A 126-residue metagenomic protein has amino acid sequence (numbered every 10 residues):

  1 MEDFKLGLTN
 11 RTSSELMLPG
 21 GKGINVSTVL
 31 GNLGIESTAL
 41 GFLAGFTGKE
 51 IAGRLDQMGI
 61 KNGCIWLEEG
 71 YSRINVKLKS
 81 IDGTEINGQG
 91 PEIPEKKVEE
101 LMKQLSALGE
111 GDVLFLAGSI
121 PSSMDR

Functional and structural regions predicted by a protein language model:
M1-L40, K49-E50: Glycine-rich phosphate/adenosyl-contacting loop at the front of the ribokinase-like
E2, A44, E50-M58, K79: Glycine-rich loop at the start of a catalytic domain that most often binds anionic cofactors/ligands
T9-N10, L55-K61: Short Pro/Gly-enriched beta-strand edge/turn motifs at strand-loop
S14-G21, Y71, E92-K96: Residues at secondary-structure transition points
L16, L40-G45, K61-S72: Beta-strand->loop->alpha-helix junctions that form or flank phosphate-binding loops in nucleotide-handling enzymes
E36-T38, K61, D112: Residues at the starts of beta-strands that form the adenosine-phosphate
D56, C64-W66, L78-R126: Ribokinase/PfkB-type carbohydrate-kinase core domain
N75: Glycine-rich phosphate-binding loop of ATP-grasp-fold ATP-dependent ligases
